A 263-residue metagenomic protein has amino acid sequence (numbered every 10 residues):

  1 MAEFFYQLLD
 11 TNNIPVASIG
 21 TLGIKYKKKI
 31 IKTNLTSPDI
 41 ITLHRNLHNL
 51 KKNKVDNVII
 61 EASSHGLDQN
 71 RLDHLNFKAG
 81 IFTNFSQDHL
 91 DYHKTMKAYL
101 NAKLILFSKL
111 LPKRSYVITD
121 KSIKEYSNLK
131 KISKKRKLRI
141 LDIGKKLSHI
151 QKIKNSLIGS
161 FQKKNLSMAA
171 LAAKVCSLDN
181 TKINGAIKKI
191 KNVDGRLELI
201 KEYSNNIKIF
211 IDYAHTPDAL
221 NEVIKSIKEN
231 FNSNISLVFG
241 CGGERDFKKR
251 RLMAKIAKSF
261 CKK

Functional and structural regions predicted by a protein language model:
M1-I24, K29-I30: Walker A (P-loop) phosphate-binding motif
N12-V16, K208, N234: Residues that mark the start of a beta-strand
S18, I60, G80, S236-F239: Structural beta-sheet core signal
G20-I41, N46: P-loop NTPase switch/communication element
T21, D120, F239-G242: Cofactor-binding loop segments of dinucleotide-utilizing enzymes, especially the Rossmann-like FAD- and NAD(P)+-binding
K27, K51-A62, G66-D68, F77-I209 (+1 more regions): Acidic, Mg2+-coordinating active-site environments of NTP-dependent enzymes
N192-V193, P217-K263: Active-site beta-alpha connecting loops in nucleotide-dependent enzymes
D212: Conserved phosphate/oxyanion-binding catalytic-loop motifs
